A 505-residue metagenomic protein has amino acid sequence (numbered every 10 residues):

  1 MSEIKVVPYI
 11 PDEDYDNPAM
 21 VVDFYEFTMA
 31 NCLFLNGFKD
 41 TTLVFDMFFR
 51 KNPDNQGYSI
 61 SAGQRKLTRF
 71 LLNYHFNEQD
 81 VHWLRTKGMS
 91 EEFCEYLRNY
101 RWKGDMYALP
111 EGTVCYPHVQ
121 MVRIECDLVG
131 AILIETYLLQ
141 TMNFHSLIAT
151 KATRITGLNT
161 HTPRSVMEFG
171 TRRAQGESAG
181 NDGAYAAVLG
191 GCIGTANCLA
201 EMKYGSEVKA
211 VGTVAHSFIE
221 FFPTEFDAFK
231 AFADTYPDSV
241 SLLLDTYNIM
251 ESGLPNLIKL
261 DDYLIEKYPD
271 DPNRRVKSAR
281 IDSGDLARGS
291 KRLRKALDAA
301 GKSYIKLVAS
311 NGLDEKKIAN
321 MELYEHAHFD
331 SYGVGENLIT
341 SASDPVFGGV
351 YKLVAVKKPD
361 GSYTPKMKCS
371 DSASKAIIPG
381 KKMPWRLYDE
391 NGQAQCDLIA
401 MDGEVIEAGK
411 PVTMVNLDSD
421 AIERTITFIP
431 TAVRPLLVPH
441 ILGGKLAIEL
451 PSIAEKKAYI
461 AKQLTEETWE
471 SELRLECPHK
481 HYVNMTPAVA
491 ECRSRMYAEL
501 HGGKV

Functional and structural regions predicted by a protein language model:
S2-T41, F45, R50, D54-S61 (+3 more regions): Gly/Ser/Thr/Ala-enriched C-terminal appendages of enzymes
S2-T42, K51-P53, G88, C94-M106 (+6 more regions): Buried, small/hydrophobic-residue-enriched core segments of structured protein domains
N36-R98: N-terminal, Lys/Arg-enriched amphipathic/low-complexity engagement segments that precede the first folded domain
A62, K66-L67, Q79-D80, E92 (+6 more regions): Exposed alpha-helical structural elements
K66-L71, F232, L353, P384-R386: Generic hydrophobic, helix-prone segments enriched in Leu/Val/Ile
H82-W83, T150-R154, G170, E472-P478: Short coil/turn segments at secondary-structure boundaries
